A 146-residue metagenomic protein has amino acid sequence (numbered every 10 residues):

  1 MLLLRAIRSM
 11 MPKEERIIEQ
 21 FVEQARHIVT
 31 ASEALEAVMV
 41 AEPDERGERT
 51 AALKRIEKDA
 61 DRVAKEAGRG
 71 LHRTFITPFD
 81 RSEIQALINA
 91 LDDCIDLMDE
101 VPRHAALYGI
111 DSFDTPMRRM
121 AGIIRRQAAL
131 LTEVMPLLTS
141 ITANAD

Functional and structural regions predicted by a protein language model:
M1-D146: Cytosolic, long alpha-helical scaffolding segments
